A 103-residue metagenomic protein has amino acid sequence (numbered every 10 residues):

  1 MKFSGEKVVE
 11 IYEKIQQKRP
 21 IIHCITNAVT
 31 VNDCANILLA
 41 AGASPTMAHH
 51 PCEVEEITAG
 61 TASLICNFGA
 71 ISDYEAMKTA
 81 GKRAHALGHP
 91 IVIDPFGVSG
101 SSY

Functional and structural regions predicted by a protein language model:
M1-M47: Glycine-rich phosphate/adenosyl-contacting loop at the front of the ribokinase-like
P51-Y103: Glycine-rich phosphate/dinucleotide-binding loop and adjoining beta-alpha-beta core of small-molecule
